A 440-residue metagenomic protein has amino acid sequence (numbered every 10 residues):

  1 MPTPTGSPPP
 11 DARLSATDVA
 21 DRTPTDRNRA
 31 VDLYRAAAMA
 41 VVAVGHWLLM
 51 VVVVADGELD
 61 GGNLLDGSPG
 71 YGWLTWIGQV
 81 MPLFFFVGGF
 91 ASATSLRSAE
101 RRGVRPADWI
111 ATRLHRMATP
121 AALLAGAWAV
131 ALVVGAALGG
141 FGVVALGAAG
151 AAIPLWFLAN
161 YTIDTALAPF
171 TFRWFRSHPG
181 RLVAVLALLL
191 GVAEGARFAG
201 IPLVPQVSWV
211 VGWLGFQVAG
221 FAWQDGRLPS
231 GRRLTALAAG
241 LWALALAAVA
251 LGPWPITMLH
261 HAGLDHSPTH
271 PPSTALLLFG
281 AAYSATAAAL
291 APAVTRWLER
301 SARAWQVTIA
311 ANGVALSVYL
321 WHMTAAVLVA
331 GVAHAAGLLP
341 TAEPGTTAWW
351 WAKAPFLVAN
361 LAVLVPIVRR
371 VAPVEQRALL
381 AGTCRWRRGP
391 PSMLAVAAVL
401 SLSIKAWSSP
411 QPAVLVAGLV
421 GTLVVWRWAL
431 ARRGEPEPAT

Functional and structural regions predicted by a protein language model:
P2-T440: Alpha-helical transmembrane segments and their immediate juxtamembrane cytosolic regions
